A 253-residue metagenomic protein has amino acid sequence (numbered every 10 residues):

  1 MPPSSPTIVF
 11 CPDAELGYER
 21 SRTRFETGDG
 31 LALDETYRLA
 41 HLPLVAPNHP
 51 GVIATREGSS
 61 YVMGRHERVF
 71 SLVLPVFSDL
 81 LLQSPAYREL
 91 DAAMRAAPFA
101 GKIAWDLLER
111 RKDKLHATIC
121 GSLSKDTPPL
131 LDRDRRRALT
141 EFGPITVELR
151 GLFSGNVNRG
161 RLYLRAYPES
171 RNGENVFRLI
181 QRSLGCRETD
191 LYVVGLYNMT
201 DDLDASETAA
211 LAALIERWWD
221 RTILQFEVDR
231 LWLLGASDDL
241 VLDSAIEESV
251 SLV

Functional and structural regions predicted by a protein language model:
P2-V253: Histidine-dependent nucleotide/RNA phosphoesterase domain, centered on the 2H-phosphoesterase fold with its duplicated
